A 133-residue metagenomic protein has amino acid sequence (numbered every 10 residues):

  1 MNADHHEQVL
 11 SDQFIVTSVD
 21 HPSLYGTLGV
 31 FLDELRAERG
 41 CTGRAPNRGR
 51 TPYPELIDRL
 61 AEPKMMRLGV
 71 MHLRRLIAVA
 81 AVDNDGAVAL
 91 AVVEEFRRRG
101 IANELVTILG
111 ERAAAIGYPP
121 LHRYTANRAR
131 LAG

Functional and structural regions predicted by a protein language model:
M1-G26, V30: Conserved N-terminal entry element of GNAT/NAT acetyltransferase domains
F14-S18, P52-R59, R97, A115: Ligand-binding pocket scaffold of soluble enzyme catalytic domains
T27-V30, E34, E104, I108: Long, highly charged amphipathic alpha-helices
V30, E34-A89, E94: Acetyl-CoA-dependent GNAT
V93, R97-R98, R128: Glycine-/small-residue-rich active-site loops that bind phosphorylated ligands and cofactors
R98-A113: Conserved acetyl-CoA-binding loop-helix of GNAT-fold acetyltransferases
A113-A126: Conserved GNAT acetyl-CoA-binding A-motif
N127-G133: Short, low-order "capping/linker" segments at domain edges
